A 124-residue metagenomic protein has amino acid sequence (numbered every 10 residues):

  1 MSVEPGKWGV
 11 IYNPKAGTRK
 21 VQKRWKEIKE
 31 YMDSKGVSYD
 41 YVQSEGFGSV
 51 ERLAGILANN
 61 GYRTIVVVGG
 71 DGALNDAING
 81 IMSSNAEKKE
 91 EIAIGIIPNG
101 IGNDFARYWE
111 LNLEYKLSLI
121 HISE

Functional and structural regions predicted by a protein language model:
M1-V68, N79, K116: ATP/NTP phosphate-donor binding region
R52, D76, D104-F105: Phosphate- and divalent-cation-binding pockets in alpha/beta enzyme and binding domains that engage nucleotide-derived
A58-N59, S84, L111-E114: Short, hinge-like loop/turn segments at secondary-structure boundaries
G70-A73, N99-I101: Short glycine-rich anion-binding loops that position phosphate/pyrophosphate groups of nucleotides and phosphorylated
A73-A86: Short Gly/Thr/Asp-enriched flexible loops that form oxyanion-binding sites at enzyme active sites
G80, Y108-W109: Residue-level signal for well-ordered alpha-helical positions
A86-Y108, K116: Short, acidic/small-residue loops that bind anionic groups at enzyme active sites
L117-E124: Residue-level detector of conserved catalytic or cofactor/ligand-binding positions in enzyme active sites
